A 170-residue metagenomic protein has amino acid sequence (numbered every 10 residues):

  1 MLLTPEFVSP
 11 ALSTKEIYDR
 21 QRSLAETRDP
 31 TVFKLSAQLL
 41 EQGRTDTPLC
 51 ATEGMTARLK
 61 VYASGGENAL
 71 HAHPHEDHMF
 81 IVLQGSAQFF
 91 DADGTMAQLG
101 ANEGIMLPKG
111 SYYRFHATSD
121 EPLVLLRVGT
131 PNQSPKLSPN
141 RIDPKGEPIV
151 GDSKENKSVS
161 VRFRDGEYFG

Functional and structural regions predicted by a protein language model:
M1-T56, A69, N140-G170: A short, N-terminal "cap"/entry segment at the start of jelly-roll beta-barrel domains of the cupin/DSBH fold
T47-A51, K60, A69-P74, D91 (+2 more regions): Short histidine-centered beta-strand/loop micro-motifs that create catalytic or ligand/metal-coordination sites
V61-A63, A72-F89, V128-P131: Short, conserved beta-strand element in jelly-roll/cupin
L70-H71, F89-F90, L107, Y113-S119 (+1 more regions): Short beta-strand His + acidic residue motifs that chelate non-heme Fe in jelly-roll/DSBH and cupin folds
M79, M106, D120-P139: A short hydrophobic beta-strand segment most commonly corresponding to one strand of the jelly-roll/cupin
D93-G110: Short acidic-glycine-tyrosine-enriched beta hairpin
